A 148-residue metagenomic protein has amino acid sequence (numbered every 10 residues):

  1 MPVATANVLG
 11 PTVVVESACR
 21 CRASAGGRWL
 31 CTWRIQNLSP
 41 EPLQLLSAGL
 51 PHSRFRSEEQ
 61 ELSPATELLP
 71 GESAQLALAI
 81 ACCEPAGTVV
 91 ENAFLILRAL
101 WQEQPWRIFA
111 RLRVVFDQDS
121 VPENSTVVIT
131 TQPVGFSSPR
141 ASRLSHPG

Functional and structural regions predicted by a protein language model:
M1-S24, V115-S142: Low-complexity, acidic Ser/Thr/Pro/Gly-rich terminal tails and inter-domain linkers that flank the onset of structured
A25-T32, A77, T88-I96: Short, solvent-exposed loop/turn segments enriched in Ser/Thr/Gly
W29, W33-P42: Asparagine-centered strand-capping/turn motif at beta-strand->loop junctions
L38-E41, L68-G71, W101-W106: A short, structured loop/turn motif at beta-sheet edges
E41-T66: Surface-exposed binding patches on compact interaction domains or structured appendages
S57-G87: Intrinsically disordered, low-complexity Pro/Gly/Ser/Thr-rich segments with frequent PxxP/GP/PP motifs and embedded
C83-Q132: Terminal connector regions
S145-G148: Eukaryotic intrinsically disordered, low-complexity regulatory regions
